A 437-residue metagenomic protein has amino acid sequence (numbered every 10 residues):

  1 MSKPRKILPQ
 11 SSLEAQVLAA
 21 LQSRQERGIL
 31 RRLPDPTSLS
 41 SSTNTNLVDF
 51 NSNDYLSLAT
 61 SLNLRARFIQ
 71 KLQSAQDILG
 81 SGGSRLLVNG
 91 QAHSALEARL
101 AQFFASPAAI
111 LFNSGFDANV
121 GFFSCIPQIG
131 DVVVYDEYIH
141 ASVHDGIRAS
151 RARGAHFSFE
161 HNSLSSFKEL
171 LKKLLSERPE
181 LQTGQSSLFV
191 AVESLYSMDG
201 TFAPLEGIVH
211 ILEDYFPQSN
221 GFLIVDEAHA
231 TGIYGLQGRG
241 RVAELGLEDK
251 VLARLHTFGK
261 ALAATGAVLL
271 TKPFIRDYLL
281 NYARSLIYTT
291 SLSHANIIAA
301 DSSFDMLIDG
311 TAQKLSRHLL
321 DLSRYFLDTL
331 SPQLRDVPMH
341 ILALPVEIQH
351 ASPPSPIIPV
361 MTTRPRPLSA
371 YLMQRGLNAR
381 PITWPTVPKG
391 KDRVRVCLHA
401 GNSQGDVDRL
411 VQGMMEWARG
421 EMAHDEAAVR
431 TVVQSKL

Functional and structural regions predicted by a protein language model:
K3-P4, P9-L79: N-terminal "arm"/small-domain region of PLP-dependent enzymes with the aminotransferase-like
D54, F157, H161-I224: Active-site phosphate-binding strand-loop segment of PLP-dependent enzymes
L62, S74-A75, A92, Q102 (+1 more regions): PLP-dependent enzyme catalytic core of the Aspartate aminotransferase-like
A66-G115: Conserved N-terminal alpha-helix of the aminotransferase class I/II PLP-enzyme fold
S124-A141, L164: Conserved PLP-anchoring active-site segment centered on the Schiff-base-forming lysine
A243-Y278: Active-site PLP attachment segment
S291-H318, L322-S331: Structural motif of enzymes handling amino- and sulfur-group chemistry
S316-L327, S331-G376, G390, V394 (+3 more regions): Conserved PLP-binding catalytic core of the aspartate aminotransferase-like
